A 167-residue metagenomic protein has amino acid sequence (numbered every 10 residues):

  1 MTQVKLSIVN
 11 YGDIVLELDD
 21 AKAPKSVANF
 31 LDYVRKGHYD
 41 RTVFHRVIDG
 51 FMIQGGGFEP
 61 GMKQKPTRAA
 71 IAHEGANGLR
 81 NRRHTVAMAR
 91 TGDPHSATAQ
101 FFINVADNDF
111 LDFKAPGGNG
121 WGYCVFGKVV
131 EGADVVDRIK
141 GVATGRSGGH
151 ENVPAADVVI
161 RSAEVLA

Functional and structural regions predicted by a protein language model:
M1-A167: Cyclophilin-like peptidyl-prolyl cis-trans isomerases
